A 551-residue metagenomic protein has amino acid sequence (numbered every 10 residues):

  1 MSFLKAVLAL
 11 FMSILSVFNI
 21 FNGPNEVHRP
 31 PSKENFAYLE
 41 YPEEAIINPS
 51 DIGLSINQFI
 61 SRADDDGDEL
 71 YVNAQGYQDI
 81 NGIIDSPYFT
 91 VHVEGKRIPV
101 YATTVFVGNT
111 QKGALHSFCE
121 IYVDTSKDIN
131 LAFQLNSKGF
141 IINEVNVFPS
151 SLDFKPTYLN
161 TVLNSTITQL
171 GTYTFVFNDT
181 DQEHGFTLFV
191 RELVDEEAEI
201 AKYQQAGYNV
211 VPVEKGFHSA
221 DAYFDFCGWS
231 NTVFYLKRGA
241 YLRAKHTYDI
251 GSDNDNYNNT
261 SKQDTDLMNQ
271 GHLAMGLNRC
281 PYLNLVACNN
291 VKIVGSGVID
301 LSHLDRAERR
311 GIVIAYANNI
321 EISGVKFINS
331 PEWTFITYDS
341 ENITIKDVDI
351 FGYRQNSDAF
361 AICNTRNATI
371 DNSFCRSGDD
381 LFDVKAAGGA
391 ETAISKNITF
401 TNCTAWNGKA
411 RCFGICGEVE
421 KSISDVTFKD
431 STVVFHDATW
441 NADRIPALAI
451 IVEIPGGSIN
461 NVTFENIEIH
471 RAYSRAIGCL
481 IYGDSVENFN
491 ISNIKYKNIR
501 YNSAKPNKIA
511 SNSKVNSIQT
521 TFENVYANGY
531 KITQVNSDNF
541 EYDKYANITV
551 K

Functional and structural regions predicted by a protein language model:
M1-S13: Sec-dependent signal peptide recognition, specifically the positively charged N-region followed immediately by
F3, F18-F21: Aromatic (phenylalanine/tyrosine) cluster motif
M12, S16-N19, F234: Hydrophobic core
N22-E26: Signal peptide processing junction and immediate N-terminal pro/mature segment of secreted/exported proteins
V27-K551: Extracellular/periplasmic carbohydrate-active domains that bind, remodel, or depolymerize complex polysaccharides
